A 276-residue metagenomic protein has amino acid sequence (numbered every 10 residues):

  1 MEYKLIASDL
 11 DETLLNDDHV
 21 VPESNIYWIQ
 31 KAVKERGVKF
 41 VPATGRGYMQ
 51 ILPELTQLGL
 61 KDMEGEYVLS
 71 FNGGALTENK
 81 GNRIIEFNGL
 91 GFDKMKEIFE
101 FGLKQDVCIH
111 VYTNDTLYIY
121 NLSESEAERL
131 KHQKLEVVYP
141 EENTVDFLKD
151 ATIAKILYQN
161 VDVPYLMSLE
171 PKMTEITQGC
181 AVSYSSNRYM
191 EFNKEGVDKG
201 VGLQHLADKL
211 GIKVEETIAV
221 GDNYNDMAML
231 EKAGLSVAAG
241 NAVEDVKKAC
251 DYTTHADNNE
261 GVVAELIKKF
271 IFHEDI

Functional and structural regions predicted by a protein language model:
M1-L5, P22-E23, E191-I276: Mg2+-dependent phosphoryl-transfer enzymes with acidic/Ser/Thr/Gly-rich catalytic loops
E2-H19: Asp-based phosphoryl-transfer active-site loop
D9, T44, D222: Active-site glycine-centered loops adjacent to acidic/histidine catalytic or metal-binding residues that shape
N25-S125: Active-site phosphate-binding/coordination module
V33-K34, L103, T174, E231 (+1 more regions): Anion (oxyanion) recognition and catalysis
L58, E64, N72, I176-Q178 (+2 more regions): Short, structured coil segments at secondary-structure junctions
L58-K61, I85-F87, E126-L130, K199-V201 (+2 more regions): Short, hinge-like loop/turn segments at secondary-structure boundaries
F101, Q105-V220, D226, N241: Conserved acidic, metal-coordinating active-site core of Asp-based, Mg2+-dependent phosphoryl-transfer enzymes
